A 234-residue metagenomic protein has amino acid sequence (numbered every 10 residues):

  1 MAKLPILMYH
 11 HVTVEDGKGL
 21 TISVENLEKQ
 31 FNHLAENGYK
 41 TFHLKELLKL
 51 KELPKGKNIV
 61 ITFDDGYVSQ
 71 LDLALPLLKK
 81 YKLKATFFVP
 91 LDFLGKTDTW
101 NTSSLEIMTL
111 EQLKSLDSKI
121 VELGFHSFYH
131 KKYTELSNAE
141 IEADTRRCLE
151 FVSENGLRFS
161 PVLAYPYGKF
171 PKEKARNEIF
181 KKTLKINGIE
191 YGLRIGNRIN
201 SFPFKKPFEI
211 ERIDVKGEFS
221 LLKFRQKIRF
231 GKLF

Functional and structural regions predicted by a protein language model:
M1-T62, V68-Q70, E135-F234: C-terminal active-site subregion of NodB/CE4 polysaccharide deacetylases
L7-Y9, E122-H130: Histidine-centered catalytic micro-motifs
A35, P76-K82, E106-F125, S153-G156 (+1 more regions): Acidic (Asp/Glu)-rich catalytic clusters
T62-F63, G124: Generic enzyme active-site microenvironment
Y67, D98-I107, F170-K174: Active-site glycine- and acidic-residue-rich loops that bind and position anionic ligands or nucleotide-like cofactors
Y67-V68, Y129: Short, glycine/acidic-enriched loop or turn micro-motifs at the edges of active sites
K82-S104: A short, conserved beta-to-alpha structural element at the edge of catalytic cores that scaffolds binding
